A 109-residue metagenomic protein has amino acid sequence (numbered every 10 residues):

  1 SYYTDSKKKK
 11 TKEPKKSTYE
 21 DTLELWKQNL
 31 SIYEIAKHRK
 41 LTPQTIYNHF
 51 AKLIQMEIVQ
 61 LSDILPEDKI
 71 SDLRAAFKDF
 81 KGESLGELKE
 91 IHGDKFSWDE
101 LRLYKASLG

Functional and structural regions predicted by a protein language model:
S1-G109: Accessory DNA-binding and partner-docking regions appended to nucleic-acid-acting proteins, especially the terminal
